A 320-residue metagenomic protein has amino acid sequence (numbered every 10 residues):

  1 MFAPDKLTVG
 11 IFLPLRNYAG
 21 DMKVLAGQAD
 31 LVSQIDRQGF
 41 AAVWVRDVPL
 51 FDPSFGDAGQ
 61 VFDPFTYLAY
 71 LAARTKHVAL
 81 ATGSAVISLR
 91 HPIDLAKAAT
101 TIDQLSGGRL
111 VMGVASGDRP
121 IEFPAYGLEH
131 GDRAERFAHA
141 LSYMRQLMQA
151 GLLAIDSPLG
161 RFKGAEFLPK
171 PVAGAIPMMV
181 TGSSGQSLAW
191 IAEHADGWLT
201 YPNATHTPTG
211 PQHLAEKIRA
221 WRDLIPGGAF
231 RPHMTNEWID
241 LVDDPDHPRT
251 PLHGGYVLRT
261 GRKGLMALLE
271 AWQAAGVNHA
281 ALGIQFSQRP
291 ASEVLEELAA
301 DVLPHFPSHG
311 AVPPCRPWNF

Functional and structural regions predicted by a protein language model:
M1-F320: Active-site-adjacent structural elements that line small-molecule/cofactor binding pockets in enzymes
